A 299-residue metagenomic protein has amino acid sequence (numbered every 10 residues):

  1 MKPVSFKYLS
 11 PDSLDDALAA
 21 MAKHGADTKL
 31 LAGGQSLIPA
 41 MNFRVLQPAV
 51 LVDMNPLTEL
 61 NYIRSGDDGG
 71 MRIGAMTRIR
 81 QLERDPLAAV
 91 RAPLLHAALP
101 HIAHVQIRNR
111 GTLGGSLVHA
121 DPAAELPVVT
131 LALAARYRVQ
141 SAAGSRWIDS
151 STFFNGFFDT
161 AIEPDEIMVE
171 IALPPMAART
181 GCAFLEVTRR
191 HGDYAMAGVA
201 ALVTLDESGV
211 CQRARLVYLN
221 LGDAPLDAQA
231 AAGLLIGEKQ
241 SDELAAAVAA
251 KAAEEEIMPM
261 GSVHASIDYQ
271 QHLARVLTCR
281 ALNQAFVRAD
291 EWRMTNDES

Functional and structural regions predicted by a protein language model:
M1-D297: C-terminal structural segment of proteins
